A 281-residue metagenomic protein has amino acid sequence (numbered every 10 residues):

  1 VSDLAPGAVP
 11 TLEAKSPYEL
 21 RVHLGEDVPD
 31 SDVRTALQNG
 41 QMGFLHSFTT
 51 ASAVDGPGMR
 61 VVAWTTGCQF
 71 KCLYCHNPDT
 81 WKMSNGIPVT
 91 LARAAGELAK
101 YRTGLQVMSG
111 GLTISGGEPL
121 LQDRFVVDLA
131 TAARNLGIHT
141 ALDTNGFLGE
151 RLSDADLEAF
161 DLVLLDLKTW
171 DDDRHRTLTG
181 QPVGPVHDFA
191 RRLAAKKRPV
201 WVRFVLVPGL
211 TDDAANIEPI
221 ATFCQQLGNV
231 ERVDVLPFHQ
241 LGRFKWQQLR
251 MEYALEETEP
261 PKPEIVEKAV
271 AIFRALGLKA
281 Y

Functional and structural regions predicted by a protein language model:
V1-S52, P208-Y281: Auxiliary Fe-S-binding modules of radical SAM enzymes
L37-Q38, V54-G56, Q106, D156-L157: Solvent-exposed alpha-helices and their adjacent loops that cap or buttress functional pockets in soluble metabolic
S47-T49, A53-V89: Canonical Radical SAM [4Fe-4S] cluster-binding loop centered on the CxxxCxxC motif and its immediate flanking residues
V61, I87, Q122, T179-P182 (+1 more regions): Short, conserved glycine- and acidic-residue-centered signature motifs in active-site or ligand-binding loops
V62, T66, P88, A92 (+3 more regions): Electropositive phosphate-/nucleotide-binding environments in soluble metabolic enzymes
P78-L112: Conserved alpha-helical substructure of the radical SAM core
D79-M83, R176-P182, R250-T258: Short glycine-enriched, charge-decorated loop/helix-capping segments at active-site entrances that position
A99-G111, G116, L120-Q248: Conserved AdoMet/S-adenosylmethionine-binding subsite of the radical SAM
